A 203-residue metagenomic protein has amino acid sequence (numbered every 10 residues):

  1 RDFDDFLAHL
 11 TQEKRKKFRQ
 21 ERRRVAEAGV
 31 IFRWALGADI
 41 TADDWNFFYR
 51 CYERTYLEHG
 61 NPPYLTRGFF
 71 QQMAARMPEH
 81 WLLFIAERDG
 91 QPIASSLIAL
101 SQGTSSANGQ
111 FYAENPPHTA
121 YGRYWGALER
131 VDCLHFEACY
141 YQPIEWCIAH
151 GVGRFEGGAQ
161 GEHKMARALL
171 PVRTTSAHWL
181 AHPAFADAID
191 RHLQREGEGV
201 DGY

Functional and structural regions predicted by a protein language model:
R1-C133, H178-W179: A conserved beta-strand-loop-helix scaffold within acyl/acetyltransferase catalytic domains
F6-L10, T174, A188-L193: Short, Φ-rich (hydrophobic/aromatic) sequence segments
V25-E27, P63-T66, P143, G151-E156 (+1 more regions): Short C-terminal domain-edge/linker segments immediately following a structured domain
F84-E87, Q160, R195-Y203: Acidic, carboxylate-rich catalytic segments that either coordinate divalent cations
S105-P183: Acyl-donor binding region in acyl/amide transferases
W179-D187, R191, R195-E198: Catalytic-site neighborhood detector that most strongly recognizes the C-terminal catalytic loop/helix of tyrosine
